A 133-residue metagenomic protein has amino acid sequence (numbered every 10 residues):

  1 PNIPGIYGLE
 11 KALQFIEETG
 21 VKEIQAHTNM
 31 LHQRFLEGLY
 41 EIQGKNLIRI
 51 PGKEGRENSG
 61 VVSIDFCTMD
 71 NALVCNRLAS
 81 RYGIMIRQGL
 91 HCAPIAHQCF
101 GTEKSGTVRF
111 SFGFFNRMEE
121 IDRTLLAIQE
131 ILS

Functional and structural regions predicted by a protein language model:
P1-S133: Pyridoxal 5′-phosphate
